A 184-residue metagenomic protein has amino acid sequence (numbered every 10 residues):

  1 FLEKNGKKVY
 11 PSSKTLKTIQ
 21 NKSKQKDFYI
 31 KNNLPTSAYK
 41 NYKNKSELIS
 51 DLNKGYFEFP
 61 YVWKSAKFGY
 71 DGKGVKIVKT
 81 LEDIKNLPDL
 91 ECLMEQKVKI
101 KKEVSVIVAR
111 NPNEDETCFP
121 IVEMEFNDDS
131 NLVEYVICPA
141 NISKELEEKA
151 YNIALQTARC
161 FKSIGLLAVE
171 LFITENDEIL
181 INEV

Functional and structural regions predicted by a protein language model:
F1-S50, K54, F68-G69: Conserved N-proximal alpha/beta basic substrate-recognition cap immediately N-terminal to, or forming the N-lobe
V9-Y10, S37, V62, L93-E95 (+1 more regions): Structural detector of well-ordered beta-strand residues that form the stable sheet scaffold of enzyme domains
S37, E183-V184: Short, intrinsically disordered, charge-balanced linker/junction segments flanking boundaries in proteins
N44, T80-L81: Alpha-helix N-cap recognition
I49-Y56, E82-N86: Short amphipathic alpha-helix with an adjacent loop that forms part of the alpha/beta core around
K64, G72-V75: Rossmann-like flavin
A66-F68, A109: Short glycine-rich anion-binding loops that position phosphate/pyrophosphate groups of nucleotides and phosphorylated
L90-I142, E147-N182: Phosphate-binding core of ATP-grasp and ATP-grasp-like enzymes
